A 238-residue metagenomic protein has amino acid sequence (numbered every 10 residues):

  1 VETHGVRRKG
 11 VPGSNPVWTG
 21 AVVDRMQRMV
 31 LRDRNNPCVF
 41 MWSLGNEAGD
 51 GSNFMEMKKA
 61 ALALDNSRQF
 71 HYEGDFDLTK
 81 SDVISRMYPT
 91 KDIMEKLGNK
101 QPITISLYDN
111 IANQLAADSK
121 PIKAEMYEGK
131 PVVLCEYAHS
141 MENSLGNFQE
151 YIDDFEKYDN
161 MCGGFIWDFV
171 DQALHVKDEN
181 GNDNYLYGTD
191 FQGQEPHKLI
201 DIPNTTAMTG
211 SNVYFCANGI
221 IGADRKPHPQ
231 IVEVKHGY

Functional and structural regions predicted by a protein language model:
V1-C216: Substrate-binding/catalytic cleft of secreted carbohydrate-active enzymes, primarily glycoside hydrolases
I220-I221: Conserved active-site neighborhood of enzyme catalytic/cofactor-binding cores
D224-Y238: Surface beta-strand/loop "capping" patches
